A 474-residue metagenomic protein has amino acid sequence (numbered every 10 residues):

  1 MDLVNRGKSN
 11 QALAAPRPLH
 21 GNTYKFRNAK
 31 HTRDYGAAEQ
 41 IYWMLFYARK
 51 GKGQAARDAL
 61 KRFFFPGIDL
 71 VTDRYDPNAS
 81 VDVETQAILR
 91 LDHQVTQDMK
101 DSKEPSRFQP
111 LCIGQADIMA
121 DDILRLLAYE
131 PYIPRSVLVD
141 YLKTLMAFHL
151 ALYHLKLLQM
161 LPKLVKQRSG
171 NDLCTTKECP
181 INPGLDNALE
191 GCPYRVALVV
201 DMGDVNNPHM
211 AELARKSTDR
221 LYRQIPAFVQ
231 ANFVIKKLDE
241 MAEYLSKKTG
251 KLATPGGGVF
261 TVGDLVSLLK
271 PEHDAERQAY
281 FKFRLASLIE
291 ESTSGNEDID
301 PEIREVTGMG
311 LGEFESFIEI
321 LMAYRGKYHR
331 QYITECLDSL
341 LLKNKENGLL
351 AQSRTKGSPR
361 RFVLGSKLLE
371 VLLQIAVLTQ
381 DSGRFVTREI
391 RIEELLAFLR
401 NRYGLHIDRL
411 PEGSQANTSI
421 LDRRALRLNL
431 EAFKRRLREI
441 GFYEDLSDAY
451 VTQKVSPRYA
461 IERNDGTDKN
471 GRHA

Functional and structural regions predicted by a protein language model:
M1, V386-R402, H406-T418: Short acidic, hydrophobic short linear motifs in intrinsically disordered regions
M1-E319: Long, compositionally biased intrinsically disordered regions
N5, F46, K270, E319-M322 (+7 more regions): Alpha-helical repeat scaffolds in large eukaryotic proteins
L288-Q374: Long, low-complexity, charged/polar intrinsically disordered regions in eukaryotic proteins
R360, S382-T387, I407-D408, L421 (+1 more regions): Short acidic, glycine/proline-enriched loop segments that cap or flank alpha-helices
L364-I392: Positively charged, polyanion-binding regions of nucleic-acid-associated proteins
E370, E393-A397, N401, E431 (+1 more regions): Feature representing long, continuous alpha-helical segments
S419-A474: C-terminal engagement modules used by replication, chromatin/transcription, nuclear envelope/ESCRT, and ubiquitin
